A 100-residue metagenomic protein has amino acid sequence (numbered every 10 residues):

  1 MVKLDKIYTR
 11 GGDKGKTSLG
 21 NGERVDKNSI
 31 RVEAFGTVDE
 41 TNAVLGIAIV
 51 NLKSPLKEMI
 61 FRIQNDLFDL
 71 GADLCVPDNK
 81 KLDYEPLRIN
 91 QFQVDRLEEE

Functional and structural regions predicted by a protein language model:
M1-E100: Phosphate/pyrophosphate-binding loop motifs in nucleotide- or prenyl diphosphate-using proteins
